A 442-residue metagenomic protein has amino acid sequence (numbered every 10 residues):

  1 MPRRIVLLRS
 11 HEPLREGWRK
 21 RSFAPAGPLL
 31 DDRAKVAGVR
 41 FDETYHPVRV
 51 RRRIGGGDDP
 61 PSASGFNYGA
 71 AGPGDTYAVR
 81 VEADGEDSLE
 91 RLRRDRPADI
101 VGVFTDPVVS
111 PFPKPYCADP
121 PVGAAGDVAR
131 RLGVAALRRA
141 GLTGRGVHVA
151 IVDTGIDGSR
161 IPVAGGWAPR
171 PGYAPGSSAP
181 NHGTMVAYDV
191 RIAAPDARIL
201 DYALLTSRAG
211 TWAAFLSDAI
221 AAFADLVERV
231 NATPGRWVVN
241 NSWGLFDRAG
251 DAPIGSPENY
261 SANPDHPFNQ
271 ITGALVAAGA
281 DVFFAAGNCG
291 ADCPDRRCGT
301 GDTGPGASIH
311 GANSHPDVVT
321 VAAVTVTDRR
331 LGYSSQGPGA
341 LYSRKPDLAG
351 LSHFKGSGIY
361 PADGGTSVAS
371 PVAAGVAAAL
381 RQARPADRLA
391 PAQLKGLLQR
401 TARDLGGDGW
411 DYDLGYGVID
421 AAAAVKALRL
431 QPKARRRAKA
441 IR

Functional and structural regions predicted by a protein language model:
D42-V128: Autoinhibitory propeptides
R131-A174, V239, A280: Acidic-leg catalytic submotif of subtilisin-like serine proteases
H148-V152, R198-A203, G235-S242, D281-A285 (+3 more regions): Structural recognition of the beta-strand scaffold that forms the well-ordered cores of secreted hydrolase catalytic
V149, D153-G155, G301-Q382: Extracellular S/T/G-rich loop segment that most often corresponds to the catalytic His/Ser-adjacent loop
V152, G166-A203, F215-F223, P361-A383: Active-site alpha-helical elements of protease catalytic centers
D153, V190-A214, D218, G235-V239 (+1 more regions): Short helix-loop-beta-strand segments that form the rim/entrance of peptidase-like active sites
Y202-T206, L348-V418, K426: Hydrolase catalytic cores
S207-G311, S343, G358-P371, G409-D413: Substrate-binding/access-modulating region of protease and related hydrolase catalytic domains
